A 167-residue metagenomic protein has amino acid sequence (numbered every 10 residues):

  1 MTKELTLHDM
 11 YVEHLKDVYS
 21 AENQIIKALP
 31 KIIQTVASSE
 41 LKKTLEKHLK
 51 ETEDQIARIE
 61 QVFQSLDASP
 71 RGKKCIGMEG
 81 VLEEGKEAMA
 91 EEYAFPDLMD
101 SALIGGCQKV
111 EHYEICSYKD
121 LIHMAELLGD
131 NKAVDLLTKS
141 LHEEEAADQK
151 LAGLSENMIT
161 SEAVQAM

Functional and structural regions predicted by a protein language model:
M1-M167: Amphipathic alpha-helical hairpins
